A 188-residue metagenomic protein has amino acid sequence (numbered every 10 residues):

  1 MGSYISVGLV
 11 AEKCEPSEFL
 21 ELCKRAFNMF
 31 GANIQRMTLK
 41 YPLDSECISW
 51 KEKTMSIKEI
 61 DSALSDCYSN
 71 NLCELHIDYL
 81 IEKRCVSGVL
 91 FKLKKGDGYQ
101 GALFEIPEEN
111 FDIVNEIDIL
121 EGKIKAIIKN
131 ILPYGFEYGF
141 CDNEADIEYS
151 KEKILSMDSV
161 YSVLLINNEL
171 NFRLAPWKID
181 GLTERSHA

Functional and structural regions predicted by a protein language model:
M1-I48, A188: Short, extreme N-terminal segment that most often corresponds to the first beta-strand
A11-K13, E108-V114: A generic structural motif
E12-E15, E52-A63, I147, M157-D158: General structural signal for secondary-structure boundaries
C23-I34, L64-C67, K123-G135: Hydrophobic, Leu/Ile/Phe/Ala-enriched alpha-helical segments that form helix-helix packing faces
G31-Q100, N110-F111: Short, intrinsically disordered low-complexity segments
G101-E105: Short hydrophobic beta-strand segments that form the core of ligand-binding sensory/regulatory domains
F111-A188: Acidic, proline/glycine-rich low-complexity IDRs
